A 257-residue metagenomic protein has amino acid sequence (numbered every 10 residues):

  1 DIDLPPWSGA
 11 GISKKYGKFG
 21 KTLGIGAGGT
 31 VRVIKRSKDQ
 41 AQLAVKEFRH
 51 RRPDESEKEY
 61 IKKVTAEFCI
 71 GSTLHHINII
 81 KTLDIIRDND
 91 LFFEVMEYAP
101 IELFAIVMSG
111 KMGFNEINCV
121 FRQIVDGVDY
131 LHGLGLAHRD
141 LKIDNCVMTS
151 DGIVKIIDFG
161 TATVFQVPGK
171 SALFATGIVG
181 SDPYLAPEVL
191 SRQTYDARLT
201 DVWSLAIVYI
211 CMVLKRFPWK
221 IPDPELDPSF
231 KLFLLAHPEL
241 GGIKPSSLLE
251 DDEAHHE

Functional and structural regions predicted by a protein language model:
G20-G26, V31: Protein kinase glycine-rich loop
T30-P53: Glycine-rich ATP phosphate-binding loop
K81-D90: Short beta-strand micro-motifs within the conserved protein kinase catalytic domain, predominantly in the N-lobe
N89, F217-E257: C-terminal lobe of the eukaryotic/viral protein kinase catalytic domain
N89-E102: Conserved short submotifs of the Hanks-type protein kinase catalytic core that shape the nucleotide-binding pocket
V120-F121: Activation segment signature within eukaryotic-like protein kinase domains
F174-V189: Conserved activation segment of eukaryotic-like protein kinases, specifically the C-terminal portion of the activation
